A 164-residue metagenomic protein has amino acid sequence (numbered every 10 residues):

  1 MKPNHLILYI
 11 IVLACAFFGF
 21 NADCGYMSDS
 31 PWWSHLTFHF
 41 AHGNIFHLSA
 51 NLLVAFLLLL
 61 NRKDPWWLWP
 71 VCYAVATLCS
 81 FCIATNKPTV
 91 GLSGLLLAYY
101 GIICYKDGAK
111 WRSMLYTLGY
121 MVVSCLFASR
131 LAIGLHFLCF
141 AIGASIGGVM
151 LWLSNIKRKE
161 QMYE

Functional and structural regions predicted by a protein language model:
M1-E164: A detector for small-residue-rich transmembrane helices and their helix-helix packing motifs
